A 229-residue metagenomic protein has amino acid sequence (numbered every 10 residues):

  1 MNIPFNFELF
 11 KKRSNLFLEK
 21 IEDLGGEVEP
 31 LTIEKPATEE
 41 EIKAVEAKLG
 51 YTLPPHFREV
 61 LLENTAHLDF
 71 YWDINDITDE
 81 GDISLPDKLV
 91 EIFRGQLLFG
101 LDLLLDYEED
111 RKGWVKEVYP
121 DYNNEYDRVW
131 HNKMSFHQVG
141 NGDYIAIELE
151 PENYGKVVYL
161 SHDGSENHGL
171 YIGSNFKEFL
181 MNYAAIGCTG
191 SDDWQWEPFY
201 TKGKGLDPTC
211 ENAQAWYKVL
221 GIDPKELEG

Functional and structural regions predicted by a protein language model:
M1-V139, A213-G229: A surface-exposed partner-binding patch
L85, G100, E148, S174-N175: Helix N-cap / beta->alpha transition motif
F136, V157-V158: A cross-family structural signal marking well-folded subdomains
D143-E150: Broad, structure-driven detector of short, well-ordered beta-strand segments within folded domains
Y154: A short alpha->loop->secondary-structure connector
V158-S161, P198-F199: Short helix/strand-capping connector loops at secondary-structure junctions
S161-T189: Compact, glycine/acidic-enriched structural inserts
G187-G229: Acidic, proline/glycine-rich low-complexity IDRs
